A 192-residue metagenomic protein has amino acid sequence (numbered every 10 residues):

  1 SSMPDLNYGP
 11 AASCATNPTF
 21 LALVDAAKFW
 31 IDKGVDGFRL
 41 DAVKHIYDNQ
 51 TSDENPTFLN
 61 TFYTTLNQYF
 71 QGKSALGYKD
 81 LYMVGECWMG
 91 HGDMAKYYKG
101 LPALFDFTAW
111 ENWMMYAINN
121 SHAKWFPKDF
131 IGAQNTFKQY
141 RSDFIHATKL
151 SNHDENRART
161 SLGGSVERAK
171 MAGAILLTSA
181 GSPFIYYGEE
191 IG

Functional and structural regions predicted by a protein language model:
S1-D32: Chitinase-like catalytic core of GlcNAc-active glycosidases
P10, A42-K44, D154: Short, histidine-centered active-site or binding-site loop motifs used for metal coordination, general acid-base
P18-F20, V166-K170: Short, motif-level signal for alpha-helix interfacial/capping segments enriched in acidic residues and aromatics/proline
D25, R39-S142, H146, G164-E167 (+2 more regions): Active-site-proximal helices and loops of the catalytic beta/alpha 8
I31, N152-D154: Catalytic grooves of carbohydrate-active enzymes
D36, P183: Short acidic/polar active-site loop segments enriched in Thr and Asp
A158-S161: Surface-exposed cleft-lining segments at the edges of enzyme active sites
Y186-E189: Short acidic/histidine-rich active-site segments
